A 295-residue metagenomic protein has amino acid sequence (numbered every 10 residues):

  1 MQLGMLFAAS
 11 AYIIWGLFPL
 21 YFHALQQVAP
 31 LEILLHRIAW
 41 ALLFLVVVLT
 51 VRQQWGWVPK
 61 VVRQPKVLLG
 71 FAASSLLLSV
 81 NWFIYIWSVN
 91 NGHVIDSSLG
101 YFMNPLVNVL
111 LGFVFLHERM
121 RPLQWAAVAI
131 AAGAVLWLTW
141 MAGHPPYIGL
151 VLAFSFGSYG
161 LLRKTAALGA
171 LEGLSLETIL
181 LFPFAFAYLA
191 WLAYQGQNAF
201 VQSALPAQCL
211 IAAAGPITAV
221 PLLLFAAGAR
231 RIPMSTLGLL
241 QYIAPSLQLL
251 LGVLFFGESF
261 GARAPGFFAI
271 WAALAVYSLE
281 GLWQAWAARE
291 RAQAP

Functional and structural regions predicted by a protein language model:
M1-E32, G133-T165, E290-P295: Glycine-/small-residue-enriched transmembrane alpha-helix faces in small-molecule transporters and effluxers
M1-S10, L43-F71, P122, L174 (+3 more regions): Membrane-interface interhelical linkers
A9, I13-L17, Y21, A72-V89 (+4 more regions): Hydrophobic alpha-helical transmembrane segments of multi-pass membrane transport proteins, especially secondary
G16-L42, I95-D96, S158-P183: Juxtamembrane helix-loop-helix junctions in multi-pass membrane proteins
L45, L123-T139, L152, R263-Q284: Hydrophobic transmembrane alpha-helices of multi-pass small-molecule transport proteins
W87, N104-Q124, S246-P265: C-terminal transmembrane-helix exit sites in multi-pass transporters
L99-M103, A170-L180, A219-L254: Helix-helix packing/entry segments at the starts of transmembrane helices
Y242-P295: C-terminal-most transmembrane helix of multi-pass membrane proteins
